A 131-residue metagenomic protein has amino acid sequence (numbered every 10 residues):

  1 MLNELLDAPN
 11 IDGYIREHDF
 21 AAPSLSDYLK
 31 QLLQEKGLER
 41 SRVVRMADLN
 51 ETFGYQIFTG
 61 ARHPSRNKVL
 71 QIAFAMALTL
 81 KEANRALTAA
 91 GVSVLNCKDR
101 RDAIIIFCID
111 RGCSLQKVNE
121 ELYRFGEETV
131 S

Functional and structural regions predicted by a protein language model:
M1-L2, N84-G112: Short, charged recognition helix plus adjacent turn of helix-turn-helix-like nucleic-acid-binding domains
L6-E39, V118-V130: A short, Lys/Arg-rich alpha-helix, primarily the initiator
L33, V44, A73: The alpha-helix within a helix-turn-helix
E39-M46: Short alpha-helical "recognition helix" segments of helix-turn-helix
S41, T52, K81: Key DNA-contact positions within bacterial/archaeal DNA-binding proteins
D48-P64, A89-G91: Recognition helix of helix-turn-helix/homeodomain-like DNA-binding domains that insert into the DNA major groove
A61-A73: Short, basic-rich loop-to-helix N-cap that marks the start of a DNA-contacting helix
F74-M76, R100-T129: Long, compositionally biased
